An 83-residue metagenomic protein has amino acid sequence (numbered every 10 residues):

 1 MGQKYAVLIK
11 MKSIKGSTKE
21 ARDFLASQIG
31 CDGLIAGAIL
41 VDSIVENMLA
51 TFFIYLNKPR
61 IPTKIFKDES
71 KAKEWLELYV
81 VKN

Functional and structural regions predicted by a protein language model:
M1-N83: Amphipathic, Lys/Arg-enriched alpha-helical "gate/interface" segment within cytosolic domains that mediates
